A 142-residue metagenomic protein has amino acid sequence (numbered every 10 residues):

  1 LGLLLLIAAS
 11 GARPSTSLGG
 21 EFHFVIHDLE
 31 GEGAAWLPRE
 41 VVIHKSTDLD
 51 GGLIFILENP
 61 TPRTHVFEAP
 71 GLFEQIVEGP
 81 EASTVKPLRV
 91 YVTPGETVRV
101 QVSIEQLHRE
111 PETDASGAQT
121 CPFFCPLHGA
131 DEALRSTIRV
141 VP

Functional and structural regions predicted by a protein language model:
L1-L4: Sec-dependent N-terminal signal peptides
L6-G19: Bacterial Sec-dependent signal peptides at the C-terminal "C-region" and cleavage site
T16-L18, P62-T64, K86-P142: Extracellular/periplasmic metallocenter environments
S17-G52: N-terminal edge beta-strand
L53, R63-E68: Short beta-strand/loop motifs in extracellular/secreted proteins, especially within beta-sandwich accessory domains
L57-T61: Asparagine-centered strand-capping/turn motif at beta-strand->loop junctions
E68-K86, Y91: The feature marks short-to-medium sequence segments in extracytoplasmic or secretory-pathway proteins
